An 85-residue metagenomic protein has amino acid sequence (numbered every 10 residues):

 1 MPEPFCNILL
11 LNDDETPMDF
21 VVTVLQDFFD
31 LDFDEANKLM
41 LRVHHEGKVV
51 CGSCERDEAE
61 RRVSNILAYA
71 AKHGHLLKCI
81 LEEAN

Functional and structural regions predicted by a protein language model:
M1-N85: Terminal domain-initiation and capping elements
